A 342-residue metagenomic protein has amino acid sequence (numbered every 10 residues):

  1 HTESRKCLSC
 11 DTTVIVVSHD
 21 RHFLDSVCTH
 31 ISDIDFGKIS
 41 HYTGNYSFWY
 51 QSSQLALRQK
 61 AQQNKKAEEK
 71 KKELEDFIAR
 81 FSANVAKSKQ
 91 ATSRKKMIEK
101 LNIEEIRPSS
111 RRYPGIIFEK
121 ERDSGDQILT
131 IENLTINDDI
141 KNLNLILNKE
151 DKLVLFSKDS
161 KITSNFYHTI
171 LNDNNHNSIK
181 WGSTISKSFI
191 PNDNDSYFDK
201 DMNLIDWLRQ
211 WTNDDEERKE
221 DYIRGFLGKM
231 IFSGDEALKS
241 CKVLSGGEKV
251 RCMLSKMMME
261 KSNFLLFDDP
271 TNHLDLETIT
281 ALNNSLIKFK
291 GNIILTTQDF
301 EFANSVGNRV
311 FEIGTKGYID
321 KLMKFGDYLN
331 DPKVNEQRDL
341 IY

Functional and structural regions predicted by a protein language model:
H1-K60, D123-Y342: ABC ATP-binding cassette signature C-motif
Q51-N142, N148-K149, V334-Y342: Coupling and communication elements adjacent to P-loop NTPase active sites across diverse families
